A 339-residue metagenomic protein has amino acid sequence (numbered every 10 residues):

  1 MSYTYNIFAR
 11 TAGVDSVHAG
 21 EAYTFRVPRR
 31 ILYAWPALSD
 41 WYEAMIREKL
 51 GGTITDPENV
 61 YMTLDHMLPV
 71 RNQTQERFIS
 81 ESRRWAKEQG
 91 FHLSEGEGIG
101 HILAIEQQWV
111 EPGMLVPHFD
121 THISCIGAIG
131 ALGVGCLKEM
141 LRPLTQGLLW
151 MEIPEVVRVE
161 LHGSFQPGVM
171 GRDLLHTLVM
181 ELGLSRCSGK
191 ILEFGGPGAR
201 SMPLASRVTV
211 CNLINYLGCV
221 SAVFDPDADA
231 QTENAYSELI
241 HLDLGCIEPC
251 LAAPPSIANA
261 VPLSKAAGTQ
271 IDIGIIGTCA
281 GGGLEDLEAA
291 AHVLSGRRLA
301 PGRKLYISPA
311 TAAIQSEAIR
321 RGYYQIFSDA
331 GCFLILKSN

Functional and structural regions predicted by a protein language model:
M1-N339: Fe-S-dependent hydro-lyases/dehydratases of central metabolism
